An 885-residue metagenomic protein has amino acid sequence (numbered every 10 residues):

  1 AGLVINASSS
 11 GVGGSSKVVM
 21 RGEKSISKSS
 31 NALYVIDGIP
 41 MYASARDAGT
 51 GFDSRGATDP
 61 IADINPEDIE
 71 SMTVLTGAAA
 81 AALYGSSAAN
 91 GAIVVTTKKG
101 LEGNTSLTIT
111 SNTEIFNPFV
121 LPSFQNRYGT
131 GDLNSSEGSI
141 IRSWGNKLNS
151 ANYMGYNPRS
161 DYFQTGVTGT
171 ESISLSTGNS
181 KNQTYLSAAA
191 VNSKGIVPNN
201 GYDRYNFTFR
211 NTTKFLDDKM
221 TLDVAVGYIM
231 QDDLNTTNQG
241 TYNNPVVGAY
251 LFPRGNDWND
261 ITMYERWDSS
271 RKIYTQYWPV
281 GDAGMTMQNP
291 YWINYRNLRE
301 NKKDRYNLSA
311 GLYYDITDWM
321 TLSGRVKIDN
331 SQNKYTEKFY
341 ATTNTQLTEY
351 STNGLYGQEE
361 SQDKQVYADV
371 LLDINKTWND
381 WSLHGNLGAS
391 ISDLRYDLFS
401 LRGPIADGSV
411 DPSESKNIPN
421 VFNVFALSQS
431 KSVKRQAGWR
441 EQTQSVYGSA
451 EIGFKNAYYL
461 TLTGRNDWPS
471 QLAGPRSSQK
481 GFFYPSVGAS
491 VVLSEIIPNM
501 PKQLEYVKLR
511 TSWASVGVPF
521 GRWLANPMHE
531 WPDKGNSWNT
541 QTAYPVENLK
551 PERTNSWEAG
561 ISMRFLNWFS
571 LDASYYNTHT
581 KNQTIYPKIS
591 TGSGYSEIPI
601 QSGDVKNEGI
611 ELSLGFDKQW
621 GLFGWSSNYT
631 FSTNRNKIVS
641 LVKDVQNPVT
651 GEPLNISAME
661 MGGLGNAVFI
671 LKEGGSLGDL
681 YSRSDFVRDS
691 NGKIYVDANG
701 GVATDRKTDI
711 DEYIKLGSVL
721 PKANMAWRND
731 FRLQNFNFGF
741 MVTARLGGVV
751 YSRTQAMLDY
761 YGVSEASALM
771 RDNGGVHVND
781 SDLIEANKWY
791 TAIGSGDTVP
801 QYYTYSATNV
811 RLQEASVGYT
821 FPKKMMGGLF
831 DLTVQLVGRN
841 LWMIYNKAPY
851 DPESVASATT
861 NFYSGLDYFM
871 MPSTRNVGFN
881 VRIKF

Functional and structural regions predicted by a protein language model:
G2-A43, S71, A81-L101, G762: Extracytoplasmic beta-strand/coil segments of soluble accessory domains associated with Gram-negative outer-membrane
G11-V12, S16, I26-A32, M41-I61 (+10 more regions): Residues embedded in well-ordered regular secondary structure
K17, D68-S71, A88-I115, K181-R266 (+11 more regions): Transmembrane beta-barrel strand/turn architecture of Gram-negative outer membrane proteins
T108-N152, N238, F399-V410, I600 (+3 more regions): Conserved small-residue
Y128-M154, Y242-W292, E337-G354, D397-V433 (+7 more regions): Surface-exposed loop/turn segments flanking beta-strands in extracellular/periplasmic regions
N146-L148, R159, Y291, A457 (+3 more regions): Extracytoplasmic gating/loop element in the C-terminal half of outer-membrane beta-barrel translocons and assembly
L148-S176, S180, Y340, N344-Q346 (+5 more regions): Outer-membrane beta-barrel transmembrane domain signature of Gram-negative proteins, especially the mid-to-C-terminal
Y295-N297, A426-S445, E530-L571, I598-W620 (+3 more regions): Outer-membrane beta-barrel signature, preferentially recognizing the C-terminal barrel domain of Gram-negative
